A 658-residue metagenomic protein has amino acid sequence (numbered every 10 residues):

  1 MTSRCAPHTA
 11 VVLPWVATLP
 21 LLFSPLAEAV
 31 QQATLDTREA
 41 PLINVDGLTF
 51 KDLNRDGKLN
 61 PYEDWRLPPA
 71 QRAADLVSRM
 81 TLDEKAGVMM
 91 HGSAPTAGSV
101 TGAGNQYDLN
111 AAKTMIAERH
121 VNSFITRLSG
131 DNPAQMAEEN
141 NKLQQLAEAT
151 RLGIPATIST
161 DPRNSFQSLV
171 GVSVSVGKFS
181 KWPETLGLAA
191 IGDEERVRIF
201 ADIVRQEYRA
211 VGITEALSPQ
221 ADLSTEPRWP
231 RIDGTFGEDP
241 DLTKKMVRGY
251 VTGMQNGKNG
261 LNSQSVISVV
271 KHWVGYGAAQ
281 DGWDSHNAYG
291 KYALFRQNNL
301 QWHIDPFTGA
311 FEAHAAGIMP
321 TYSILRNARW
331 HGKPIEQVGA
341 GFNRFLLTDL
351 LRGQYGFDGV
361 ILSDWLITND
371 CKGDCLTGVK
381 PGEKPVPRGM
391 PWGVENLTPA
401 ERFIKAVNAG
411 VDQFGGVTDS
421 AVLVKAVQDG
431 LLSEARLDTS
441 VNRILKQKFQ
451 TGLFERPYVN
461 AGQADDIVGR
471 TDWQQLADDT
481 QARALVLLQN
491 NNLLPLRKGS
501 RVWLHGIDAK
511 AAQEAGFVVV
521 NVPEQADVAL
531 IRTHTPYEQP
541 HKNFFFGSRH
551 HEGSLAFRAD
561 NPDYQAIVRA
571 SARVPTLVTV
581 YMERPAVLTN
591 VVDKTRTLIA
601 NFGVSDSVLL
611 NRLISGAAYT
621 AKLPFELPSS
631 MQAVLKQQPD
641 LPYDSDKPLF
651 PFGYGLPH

Functional and structural regions predicted by a protein language model:
T2-W15: Bacterial N-terminal signal peptides that target proteins for export
S24-P25: N-terminal signal peptide c-region/cleavage motif recognized by signal peptidases
A29-G47, L53, A210, I367-C371 (+3 more regions): C-terminal non-catalytic regions of proteins with extracellular/luminal or membrane-system context
Q32-V274, W302-M319, E336-G416, Q428 (+4 more regions): N-terminal beta-rich core of secreted/periplasmic extracellular enzymes
Q167-S173, P227-I232, A278-S285, A328-K333 (+5 more regions): Short acidic, glycine/serine/threonine-rich loops at helix termini
D233-T235, R329-R344, C375, T471 (+2 more regions): Short glycine/threonine-rich loop-to-helix capping motif typified by GTGT followed within a few residues by an Asp-Pro
W273, Q280-L300: Binuclear metal-dependent hydrolase catalytic cores centered on His/Asp/Glu-rich metal-binding motifs
Y289-F295, W330-E336, G378-V394, P399-V411 (+4 more regions): Short beta-alpha connecting loops at secondary-structure transitions that line or flank enzyme active sites
